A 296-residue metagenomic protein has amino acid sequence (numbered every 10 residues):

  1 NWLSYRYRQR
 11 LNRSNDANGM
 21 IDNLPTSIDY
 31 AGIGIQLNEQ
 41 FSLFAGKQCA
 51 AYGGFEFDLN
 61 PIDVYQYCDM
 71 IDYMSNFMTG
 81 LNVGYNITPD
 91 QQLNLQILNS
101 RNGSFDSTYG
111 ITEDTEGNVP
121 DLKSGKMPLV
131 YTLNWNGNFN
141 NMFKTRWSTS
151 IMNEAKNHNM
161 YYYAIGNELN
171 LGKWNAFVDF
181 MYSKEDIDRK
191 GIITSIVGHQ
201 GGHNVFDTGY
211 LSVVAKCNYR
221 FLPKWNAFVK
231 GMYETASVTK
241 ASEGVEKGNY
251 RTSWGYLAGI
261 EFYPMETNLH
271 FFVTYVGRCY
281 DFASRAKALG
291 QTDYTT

Functional and structural regions predicted by a protein language model:
N1, Y7, A45, V83 (+8 more regions): Membrane-embedded beta-strand positions of outer-membrane beta-barrel proteins
W2-L11, K47-A51, I97-R101, T149-A155 (+5 more regions): Transmembrane beta-strands of outer-membrane beta-barrel pores
Y7-D16, L24, F55-I62, F105-D114 (+5 more regions): Outer-membrane beta-barrel translocator domains and adjoining extracellular loop/strand segments of Gram-negative
R10-Y30, E39-N136: Surface-exposed coil loops of outer-membrane beta-barrel proteins
Y30-I35, L81-Y85, Y131-G137, I165-L169 (+3 more regions): Residues on the lipid-exposed face of transmembrane beta-strands in outer-membrane beta-barrel proteins
Q36-L43, N86-L93, F143, L171-W174 (+2 more regions): Secondary-structure transition into beta-strands, especially the periplasmic turns and strand N-termini that construct
Q92, M127-P128, L133-S242, G248-Y250 (+1 more regions): Detector for outer-membrane/organellar transmembrane beta-barrel domains, recognizing the amphipathic beta-strand
Y256-T296: Predominantly the C-terminal beta-signal and adjacent terminal strand-loop region of outer-membrane beta-barrel
